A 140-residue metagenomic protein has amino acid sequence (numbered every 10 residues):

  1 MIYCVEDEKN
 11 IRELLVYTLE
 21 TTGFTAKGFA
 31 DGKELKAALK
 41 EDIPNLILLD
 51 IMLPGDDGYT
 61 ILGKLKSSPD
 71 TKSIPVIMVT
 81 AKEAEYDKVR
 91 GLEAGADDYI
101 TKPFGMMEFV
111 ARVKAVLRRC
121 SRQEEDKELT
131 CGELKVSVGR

Functional and structural regions predicted by a protein language model:
E8-K27: Two-component/phosphorelay signaling modules centered on CheY-like receiver
G28-L46: Acidic, metal-coordinating helix/loop segments flanking the phosphotransfer/catalytic sites of two-component signaling
D50, T80: Active-site residues of response regulator receiver
P54, K72, A84, K102: The feature encodes the CheY-like receiver
F104-L117: C-terminal output helix
A115-R140: Short, Lys/Arg-enriched segments at the junction into DNA-binding effector domains of transcriptional regulators
